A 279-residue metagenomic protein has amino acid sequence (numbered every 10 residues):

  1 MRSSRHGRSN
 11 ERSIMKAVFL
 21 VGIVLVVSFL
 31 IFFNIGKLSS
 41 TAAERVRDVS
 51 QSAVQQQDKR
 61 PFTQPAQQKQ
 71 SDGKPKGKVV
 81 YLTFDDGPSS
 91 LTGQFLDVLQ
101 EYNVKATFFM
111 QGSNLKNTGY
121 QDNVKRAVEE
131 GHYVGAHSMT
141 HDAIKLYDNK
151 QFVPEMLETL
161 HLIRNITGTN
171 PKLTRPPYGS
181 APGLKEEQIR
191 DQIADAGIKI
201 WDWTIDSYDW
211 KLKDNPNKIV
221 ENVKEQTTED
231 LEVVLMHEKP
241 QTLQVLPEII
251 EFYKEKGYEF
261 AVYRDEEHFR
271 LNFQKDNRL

Functional and structural regions predicted by a protein language model:
M1-Y81, D97-A106, D230-L279: Terminal accessory/targeting
N10, N34, S39, D48 (+10 more regions): Detector for Asparagine
A53-Y147, Q151-N165: Active-site beta->alpha N-cap acidic-glycine motif
H141-K254, Y258-E259, D265-E266, F273-R278: Catalytic domains of cell-wall/extracellular-matrix polysaccharide-remodeling enzymes, centered on de-N-acetylation
